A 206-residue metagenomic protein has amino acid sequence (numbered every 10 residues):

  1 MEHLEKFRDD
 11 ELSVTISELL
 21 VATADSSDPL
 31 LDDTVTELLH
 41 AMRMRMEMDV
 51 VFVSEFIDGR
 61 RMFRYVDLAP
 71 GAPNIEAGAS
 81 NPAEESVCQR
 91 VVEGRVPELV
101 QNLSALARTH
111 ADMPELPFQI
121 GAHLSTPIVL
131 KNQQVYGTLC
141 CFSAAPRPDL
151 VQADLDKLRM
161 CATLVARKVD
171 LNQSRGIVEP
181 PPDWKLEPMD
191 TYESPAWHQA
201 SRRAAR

Functional and structural regions predicted by a protein language model:
M1-D33, M44, S174, V178-H198: Signal-transmission linkers at sensory-effector interfaces
A22-A24, T36-R45, R90, G94 (+2 more regions): Amphipathic alpha-helical regulatory segments at dimerization interfaces that relay allosteric signals between sensory
S27-R64, W197-R206: Helix-loop-beta substructure at the N-terminus of cytosolic sensory domains that couple signal/ligand detection
F56, R60-R61, A72-A111, G121: Regulatory sensory and allosteric helical modules in signal-transduction proteins and certain transcription factors
G121-L130: A short, aliphatic-rich beta-strand micro-motif
Q134-V135: Glycine-rich acetyl-CoA-binding "A-motif" of GNAT/NAT acetyltransferases
T138-P148: Short beta-strand-to-loop transition segments that serve as allosteric relay/switch motifs in sensory/regulatory domains
D149-R167: Amphipathic alpha-helical "output/dimerization" segments
